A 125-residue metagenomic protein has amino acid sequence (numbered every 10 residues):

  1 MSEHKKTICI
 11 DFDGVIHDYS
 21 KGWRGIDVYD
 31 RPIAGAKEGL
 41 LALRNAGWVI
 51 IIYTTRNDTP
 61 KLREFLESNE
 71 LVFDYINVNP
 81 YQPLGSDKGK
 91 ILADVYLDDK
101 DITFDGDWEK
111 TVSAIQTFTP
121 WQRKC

Functional and structural regions predicted by a protein language model:
M1-C125: HAD-like aspartate-dependent phosphatase fold
